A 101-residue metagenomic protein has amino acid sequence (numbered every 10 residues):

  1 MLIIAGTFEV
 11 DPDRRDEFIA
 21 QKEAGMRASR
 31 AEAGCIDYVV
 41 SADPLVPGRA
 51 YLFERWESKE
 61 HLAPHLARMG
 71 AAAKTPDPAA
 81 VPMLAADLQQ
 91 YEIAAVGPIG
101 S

Functional and structural regions predicted by a protein language model:
M1, T7, D16, L66 (+2 more regions): Low-complexity, intrinsically disordered short peptide segments enriched in small/polar/basic residues
L2-E9, V39-A67: Short, well-ordered beta-strand segments in beta-rich or mixed alpha/beta enzyme and ligand-binding folds
I3-A31, I36: N-terminal first-folded block
D11-D13, D43, I93-V96: Generic structural motif
E17, R49, H61, I99-S101: Generic domain-boundary/flexible-linker signal
A24-D37, R55-Q90: An amphipathic, aromatic/His-enriched active-site/gating alpha helix that lines ligand/cofactor pockets
Q89-S101: Acidic/histidine-enriched, glycine/proline-rich intrinsically disordered or flexible terminal extensions
